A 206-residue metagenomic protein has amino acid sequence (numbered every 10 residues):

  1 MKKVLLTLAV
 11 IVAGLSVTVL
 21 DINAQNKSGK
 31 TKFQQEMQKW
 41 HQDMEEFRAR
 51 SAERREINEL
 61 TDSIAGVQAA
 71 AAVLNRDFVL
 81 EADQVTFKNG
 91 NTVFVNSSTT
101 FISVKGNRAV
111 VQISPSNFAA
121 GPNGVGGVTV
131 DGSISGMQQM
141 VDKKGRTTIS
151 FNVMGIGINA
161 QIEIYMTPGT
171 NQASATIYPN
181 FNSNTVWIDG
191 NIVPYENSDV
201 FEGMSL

Functional and structural regions predicted by a protein language model:
M1-T31: Bacterial Sec-dependent N-terminal signal peptides
N26-M37, M137-L206: Helix-rich interaction surfaces within compact, conserved domain-sized segments that mediate assembly or partner
Q34-N89: N-terminal leader/targeting segments and the immediate start of mature chains
A69, T100, I162-I164: Residue-level detector of beta-strand structural context in well-folded domains
A72, S103, V110, Y165-T167: Well-ordered beta-strand positions
D83-V85, K105-N107, S114-S116, M154 (+2 more regions): Solvent-exposed coil/turn segments that connect beta secondary-structure elements in extracytoplasmic/periplasmic
F87, F118, I158-Q161: Short beta-strands and strand-coil junctions in structured, solvent-facing domains, enriched
T92-R146: Mid-length scaffold segments of soluble, non-membrane domains
